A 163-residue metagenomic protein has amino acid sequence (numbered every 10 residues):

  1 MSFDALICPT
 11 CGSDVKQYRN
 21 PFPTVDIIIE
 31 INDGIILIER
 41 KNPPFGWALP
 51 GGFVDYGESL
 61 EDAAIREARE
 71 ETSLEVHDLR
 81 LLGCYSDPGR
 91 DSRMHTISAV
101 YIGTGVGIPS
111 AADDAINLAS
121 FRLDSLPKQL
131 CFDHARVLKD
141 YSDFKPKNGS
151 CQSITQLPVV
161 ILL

Functional and structural regions predicted by a protein language model:
M1-D26: Acidic, metal-coordinating catalytic segment for phosphate/diphosphate chemistry, firing primarily on the Nudix
P23-V25, D33, I97-A99, I116: Change "...and in nucleic-acid phosphodiester-cleaving endonucleases..." to "...and in nucleic-acid processing enzymes
V25, E30-E71: Conserved Nudix-box catalytic region and its N-terminal flanking loop in Nudix hydrolases and closely related
I31-G34, K41, T104-I108, L123-S125: Short loop segments at secondary-structure junctions
L74-G83: A short coil-to-beta-strand element that immediately follows conserved catalytic motifs
Y85-P109: Active-site-adjacent beta-strand/loop module that shapes the phosphate/pyrophosphate-binding cleft
I102, S110-D143: NUDIX/MutT-family hydrolases
R136-L163: Charged phosphate-binding loop/patch that engages nucleotide di/tri-phosphates or the phosphate backbone of nucleic
